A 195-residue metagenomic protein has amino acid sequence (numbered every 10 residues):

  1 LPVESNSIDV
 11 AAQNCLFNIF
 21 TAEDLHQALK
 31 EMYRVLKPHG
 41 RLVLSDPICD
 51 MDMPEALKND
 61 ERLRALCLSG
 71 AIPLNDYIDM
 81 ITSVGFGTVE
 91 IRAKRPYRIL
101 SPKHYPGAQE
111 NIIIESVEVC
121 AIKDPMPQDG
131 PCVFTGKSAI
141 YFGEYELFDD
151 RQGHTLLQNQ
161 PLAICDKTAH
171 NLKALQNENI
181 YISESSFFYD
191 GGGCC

Functional and structural regions predicted by a protein language model:
L1-A11: A short acidic, Gly/Pro-enriched loop at the edge of an enzyme's catalytic core that lines a small-molecule cofactor
D9-D24: A short SAM/SAH-binding and catalytic strip from SAM-dependent methyltransferases
C15, E31-Y33, I81: Class I S-adenosylmethionine-dependent transferase superfamily signal
L16-F17, P47-M51, A93-R98: Short "lid" loop at the C-terminus of a central beta-strand within the Rossmann-like core of SAM-dependent
H26-R41: A short glycine-rich, Lys/Arg-flanked "PGG" loop and its adjoining helix->strand segment in the class I
P47-L68: Short, glycine-/aromatic-enriched active-site segment of Class I SAM-dependent methyltransferases
S69-I91: Short alpha-helix
V84-P96, L100-C195: C-terminal lobe and adjacent flexible extensions of AdoMet/dcAdoMet transferase-like proteins
